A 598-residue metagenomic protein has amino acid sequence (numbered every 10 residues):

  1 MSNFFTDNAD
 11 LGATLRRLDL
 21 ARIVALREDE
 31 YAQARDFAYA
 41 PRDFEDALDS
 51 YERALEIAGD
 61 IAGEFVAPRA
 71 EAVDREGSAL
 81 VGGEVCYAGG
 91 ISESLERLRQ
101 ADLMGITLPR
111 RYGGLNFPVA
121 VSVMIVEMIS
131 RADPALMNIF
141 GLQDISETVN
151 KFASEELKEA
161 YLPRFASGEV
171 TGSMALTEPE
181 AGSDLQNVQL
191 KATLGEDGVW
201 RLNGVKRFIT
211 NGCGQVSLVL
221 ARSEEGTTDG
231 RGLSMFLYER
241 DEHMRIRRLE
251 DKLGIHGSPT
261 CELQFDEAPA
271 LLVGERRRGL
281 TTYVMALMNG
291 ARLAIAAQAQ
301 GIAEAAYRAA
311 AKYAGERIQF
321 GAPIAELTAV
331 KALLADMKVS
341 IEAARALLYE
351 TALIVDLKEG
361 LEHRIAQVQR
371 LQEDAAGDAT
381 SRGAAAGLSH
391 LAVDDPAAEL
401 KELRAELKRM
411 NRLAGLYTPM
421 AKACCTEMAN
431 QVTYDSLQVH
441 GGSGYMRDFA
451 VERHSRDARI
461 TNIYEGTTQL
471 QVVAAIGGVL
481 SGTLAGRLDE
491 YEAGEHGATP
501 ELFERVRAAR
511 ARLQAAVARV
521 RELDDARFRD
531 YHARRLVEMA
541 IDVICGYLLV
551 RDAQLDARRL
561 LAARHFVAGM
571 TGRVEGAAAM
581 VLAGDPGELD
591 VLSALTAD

Functional and structural regions predicted by a protein language model:
M1-V81, V85: Extended, charge-enriched "interface" segments that sit outside catalytic cores
S2-A13, R17-A21, I255, E373-E492 (+1 more regions): Alpha-helix capping/hinge segments and adjacent helical runs
D36, P259-A291, R308-A325, A485 (+1 more regions): A glycine-rich, basic-preceded beta-loop-alpha segment at the flavin cofactor/substrate interface of flavin-utilizing
G59-D60, G89-P163, S167, T210-G212 (+3 more regions): Internal helix-loop-helix
Y112, G482, E490-D598: C-terminal amphipathic alpha-helical interaction region
V199, N203-M244: A short core secondary-structure module
H243-E267: Flexible, small-/acidic-enriched active-site or ligand-binding loops
E342-A421, A518-Y531, V550, Q554: C-terminal helix-coil-helix/basic helical segment that borders enzyme active sites and/or dimer interfaces and provides
